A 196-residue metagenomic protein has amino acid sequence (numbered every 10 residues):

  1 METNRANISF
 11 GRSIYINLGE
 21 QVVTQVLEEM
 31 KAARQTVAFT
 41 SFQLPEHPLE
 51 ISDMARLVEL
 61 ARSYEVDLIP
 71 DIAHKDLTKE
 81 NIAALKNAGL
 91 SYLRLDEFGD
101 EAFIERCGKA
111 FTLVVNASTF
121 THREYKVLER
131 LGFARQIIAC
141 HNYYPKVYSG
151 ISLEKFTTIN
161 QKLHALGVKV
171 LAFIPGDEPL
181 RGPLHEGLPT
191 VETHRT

Functional and structural regions predicted by a protein language model:
M1-L18, G176-E186: N-terminal small/glycine-rich loop or linker at the start of catalytic domains across soluble metabolic enzymes
E2, V26-M30, P48-A55, L163-R181: Short, composition-biased local secondary-structure segments
A6-N7, Q35-A38, L60-R62, I137-C140 (+1 more regions): A short alpha-helix capping/helix-coil boundary motif
F10-E129: Active-site beta->alpha loop and helix N-cap motifs at the rims of alpha/beta catalytic domains
V114-R195: Catalytic alpha/beta core domains of metabolic enzymes, predominantly
